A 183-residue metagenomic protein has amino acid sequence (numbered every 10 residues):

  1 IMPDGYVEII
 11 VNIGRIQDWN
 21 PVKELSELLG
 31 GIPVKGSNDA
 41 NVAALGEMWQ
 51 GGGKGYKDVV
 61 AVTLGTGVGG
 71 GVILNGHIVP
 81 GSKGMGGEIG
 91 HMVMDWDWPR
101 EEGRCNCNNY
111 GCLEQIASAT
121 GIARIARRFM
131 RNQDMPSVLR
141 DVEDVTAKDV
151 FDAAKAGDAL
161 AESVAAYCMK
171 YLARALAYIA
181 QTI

Functional and structural regions predicted by a protein language model:
M2-I9, Q17, K23-V34, G46-K57 (+3 more regions): ATP-binding/phosphotransfer module of carbohydrate and carboxylate kinases, centering on a glycine-rich
N12, K83-G84: Short clusters of small/polar residues that mark proteolytic maturation junctions
S37, A61-G67, G71-I73: Short beta-strand segments
A40: Active-site metal-binding loops of divalent metal-dependent hydrolases
A43: Proteins enriched for Cys/Gly/acidic motifs involved in redox and nucleic-acid/cofactor modification
T66-V68, G84, G111, G121: Glycine-rich beta-alpha junction loops
M85-I89: Structural signature of FAD isoalloxazine-binding scaffolds in flavoprotein oxidoreductases
